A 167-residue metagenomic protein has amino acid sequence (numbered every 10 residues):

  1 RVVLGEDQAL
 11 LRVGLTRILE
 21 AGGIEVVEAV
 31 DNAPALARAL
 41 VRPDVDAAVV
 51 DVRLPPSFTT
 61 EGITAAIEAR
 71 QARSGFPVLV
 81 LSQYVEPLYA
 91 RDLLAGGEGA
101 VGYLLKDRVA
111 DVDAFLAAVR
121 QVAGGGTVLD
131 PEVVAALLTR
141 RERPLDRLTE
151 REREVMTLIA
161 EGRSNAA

Functional and structural regions predicted by a protein language model:
E6-Q8: Conserved acidic carboxylate
G23-N32, A39: Short hydrophobic/Thr-rich beta-strand motif most characteristic of the beta2 strand and flanking loop of CheY-like
P43-L54, L79: Active-site beta3 strand of CheY-like receiver
R53, Y84-V85, V109: Short, conserved "switch-loop" micro-motifs in signal-transduction and mechanochemical regulators
T59-G75, P87, R91-G96: Short amphipathic alpha-helix used as the core "switch/output" element in two-component signaling
L88-Y89, D107-A123, T127, P131-L137: C-terminal output helix
P131, A135-A167: Helix-turn-helix DNA-binding segment
